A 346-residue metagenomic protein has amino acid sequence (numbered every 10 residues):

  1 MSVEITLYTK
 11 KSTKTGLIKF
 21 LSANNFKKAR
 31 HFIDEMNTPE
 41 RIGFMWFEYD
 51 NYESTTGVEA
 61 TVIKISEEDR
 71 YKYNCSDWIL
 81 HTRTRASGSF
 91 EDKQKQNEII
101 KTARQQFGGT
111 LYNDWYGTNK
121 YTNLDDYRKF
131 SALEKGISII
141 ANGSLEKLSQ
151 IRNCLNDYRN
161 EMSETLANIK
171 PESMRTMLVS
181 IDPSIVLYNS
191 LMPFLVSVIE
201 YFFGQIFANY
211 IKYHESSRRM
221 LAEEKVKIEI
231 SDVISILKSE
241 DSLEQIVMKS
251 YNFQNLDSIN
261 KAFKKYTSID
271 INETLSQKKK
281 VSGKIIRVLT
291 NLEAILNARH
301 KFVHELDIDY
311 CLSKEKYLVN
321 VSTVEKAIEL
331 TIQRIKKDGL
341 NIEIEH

Functional and structural regions predicted by a protein language model:
M1-M36: Short, extreme N-terminal segment that most often corresponds to the first beta-strand
S12-L21, F90-Q96, Y310: Short, conserved charged micro-motifs
N24-G88: Short, intrinsically disordered low-complexity segments
C75-K135: Charged, non-catalytic interaction/linker regions at domain boundaries that couple catalytic cores to substrate
G108, I199-F203, F207, I211-E215 (+3 more regions): Hydrophobic/aromatic-lined pockets within catalytic cores
Y121-L292: Helix-loop junctions and short alpha-helical segments
I181-I185, Y310-E315: Short, surface-exposed loop/turn segments at secondary-structure junctions
S268-V303, L312-H346: Amphipathic, Lys/Arg-enriched alpha-helical patches that create a basic surface for binding polyanionic ligands
